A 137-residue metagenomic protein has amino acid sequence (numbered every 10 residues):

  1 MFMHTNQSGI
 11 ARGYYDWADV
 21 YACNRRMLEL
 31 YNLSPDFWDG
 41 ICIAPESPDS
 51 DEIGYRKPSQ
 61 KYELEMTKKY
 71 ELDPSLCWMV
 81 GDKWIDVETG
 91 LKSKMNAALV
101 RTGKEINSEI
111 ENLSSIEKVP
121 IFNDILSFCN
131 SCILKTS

Functional and structural regions predicted by a protein language model:
M1-N6, D39-I43: Short beta-strand segments at enzyme active-site cores
Q7-V20: A short secondary-structure junction motif
S8-I10, P45-S50: A short acidic, glycine/proline-enriched capping/turn motif at secondary-structure boundaries, especially helix N-cap
W17-D39, P48-M79, K83-S137: Asp-based, Mg2+/Mn2+-dependent phosphohydrolase catalytic module
